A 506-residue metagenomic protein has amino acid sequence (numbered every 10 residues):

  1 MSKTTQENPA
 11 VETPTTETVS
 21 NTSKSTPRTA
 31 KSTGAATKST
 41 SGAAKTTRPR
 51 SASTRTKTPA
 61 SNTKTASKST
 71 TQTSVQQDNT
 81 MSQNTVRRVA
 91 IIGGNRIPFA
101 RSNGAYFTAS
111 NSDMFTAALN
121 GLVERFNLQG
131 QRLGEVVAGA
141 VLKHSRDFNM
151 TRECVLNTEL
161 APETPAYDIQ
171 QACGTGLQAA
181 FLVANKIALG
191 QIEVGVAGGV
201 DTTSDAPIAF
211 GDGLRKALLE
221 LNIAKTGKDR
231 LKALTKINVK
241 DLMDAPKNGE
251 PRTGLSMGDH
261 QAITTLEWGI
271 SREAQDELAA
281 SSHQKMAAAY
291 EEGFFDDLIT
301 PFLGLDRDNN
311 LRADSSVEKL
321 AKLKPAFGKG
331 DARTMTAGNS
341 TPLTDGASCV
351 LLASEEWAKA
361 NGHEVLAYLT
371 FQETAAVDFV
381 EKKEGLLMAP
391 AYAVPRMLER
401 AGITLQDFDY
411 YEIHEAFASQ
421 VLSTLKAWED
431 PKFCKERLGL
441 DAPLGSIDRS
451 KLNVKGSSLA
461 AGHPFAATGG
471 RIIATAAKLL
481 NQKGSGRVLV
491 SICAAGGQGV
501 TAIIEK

Functional and structural regions predicted by a protein language model:
S2-Q76: Intrinsically disordered, polybasic Lys/Arg-rich low-complexity tracts
D78-S110, A233-K240, P246, A321-Y392 (+4 more regions): Condensing-enzyme catalytic core mediating Claisen C-C bond formation in acyl metabolism
R96-I97, F107-A117, R125, I237 (+2 more regions): N-terminal extracellular/periplasmic Venus flytrap/periplasmic-binding protein-like
I97-N120, E124, L142-K143, Y167-F181 (+11 more regions): Active-site pocket-shaping loop/turn-to-helix segments
F107-G195, G199-N222, G293, I299-N309 (+1 more regions): Conserved beta-ketoacyl condensing-enzyme motif
A140-G195, R252-S256, D314-P342, L438-A474 (+1 more regions): Conserved catalytic cysteine-centered active-site region of acyl-thioester-dependent Claisen-condensing enzymes
Q171-D201, A209, T265-F294, C349-E356 (+3 more regions): Active-site-proximal alpha-helical scaffold in enzymes
V194-I263: Flexible glycine-/small-residue-enriched beta->alpha junction loops that bind anionic phosphate/pyrophosphate groups
